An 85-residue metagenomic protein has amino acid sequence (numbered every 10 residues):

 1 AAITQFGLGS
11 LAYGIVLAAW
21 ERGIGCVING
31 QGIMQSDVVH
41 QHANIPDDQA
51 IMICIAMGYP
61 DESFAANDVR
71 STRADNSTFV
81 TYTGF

Functional and structural regions predicted by a protein language model:
A1-H42: Small-aliphatic-rich amphipathic alpha-helix that forms the alpha element of a beta-alpha
N44-D47: Short, hinge-like loop/turn segments at secondary-structure boundaries
A50-F85: C-terminal helix-cap and adjacent tail motif
